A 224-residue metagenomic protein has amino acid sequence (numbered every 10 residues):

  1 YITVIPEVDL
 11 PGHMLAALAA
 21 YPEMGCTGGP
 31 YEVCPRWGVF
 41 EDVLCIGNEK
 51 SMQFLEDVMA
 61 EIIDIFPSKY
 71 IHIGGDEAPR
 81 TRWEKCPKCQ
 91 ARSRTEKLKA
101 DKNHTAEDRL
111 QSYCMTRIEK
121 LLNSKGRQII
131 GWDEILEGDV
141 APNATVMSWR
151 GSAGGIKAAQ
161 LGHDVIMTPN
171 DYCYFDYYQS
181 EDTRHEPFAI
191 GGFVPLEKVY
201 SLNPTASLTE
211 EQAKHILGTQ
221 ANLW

Functional and structural regions predicted by a protein language model:
Y1-K125: Substrate-binding cleft of carbohydrate-active enzyme catalytic domains
Q128-A144, W149-W224: Flexible, acidic glycine-rich loops studded with aromatic residues
